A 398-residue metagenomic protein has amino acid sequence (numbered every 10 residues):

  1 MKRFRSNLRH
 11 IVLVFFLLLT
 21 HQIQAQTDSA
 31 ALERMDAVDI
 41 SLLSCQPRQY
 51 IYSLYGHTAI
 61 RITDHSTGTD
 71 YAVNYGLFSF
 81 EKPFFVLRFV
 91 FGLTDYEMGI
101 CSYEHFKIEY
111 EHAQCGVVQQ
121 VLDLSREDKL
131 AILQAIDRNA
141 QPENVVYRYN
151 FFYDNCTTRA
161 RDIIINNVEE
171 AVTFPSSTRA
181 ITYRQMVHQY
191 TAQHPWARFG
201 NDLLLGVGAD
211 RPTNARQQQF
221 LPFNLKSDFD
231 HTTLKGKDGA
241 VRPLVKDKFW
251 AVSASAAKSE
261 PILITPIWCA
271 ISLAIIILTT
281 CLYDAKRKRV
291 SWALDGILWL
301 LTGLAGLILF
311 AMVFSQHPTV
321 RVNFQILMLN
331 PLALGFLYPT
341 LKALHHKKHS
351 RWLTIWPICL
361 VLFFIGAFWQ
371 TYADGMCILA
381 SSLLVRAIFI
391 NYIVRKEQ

Functional and structural regions predicted by a protein language model:
M1-S29, K396-Q398: Bacterial Sec-dependent N-terminal signal peptides
F4-L8, V12, S125, H194 (+1 more regions): Intrinsic-disorder-associated interaction segments
V14, A59-I62, L122: Short beta-strand element of the conserved SAM-dependent methyltransferase core
F15-L17, L32-R34, L54, H65 (+1 more regions): A generic structural signal for short, solvent-exposed coil/turn residues that cap or connect secondary-structure
T27-V38: A eukaryotic "domain-start" boundary segment
D36-Q114: Glycine-rich catalytic cores of cysteine/serine-nucleophile enzymes that process amide/ester linkages in cell-envelope
F78-E170: A cross-kingdom signal targeting lumenal/periplasmic-facing segments of multi-pass membrane and secretory-pathway
R138-R351, I358-Q398: Activation targets extended, charge/polar-rich intrinsically disordered C-terminal tails
